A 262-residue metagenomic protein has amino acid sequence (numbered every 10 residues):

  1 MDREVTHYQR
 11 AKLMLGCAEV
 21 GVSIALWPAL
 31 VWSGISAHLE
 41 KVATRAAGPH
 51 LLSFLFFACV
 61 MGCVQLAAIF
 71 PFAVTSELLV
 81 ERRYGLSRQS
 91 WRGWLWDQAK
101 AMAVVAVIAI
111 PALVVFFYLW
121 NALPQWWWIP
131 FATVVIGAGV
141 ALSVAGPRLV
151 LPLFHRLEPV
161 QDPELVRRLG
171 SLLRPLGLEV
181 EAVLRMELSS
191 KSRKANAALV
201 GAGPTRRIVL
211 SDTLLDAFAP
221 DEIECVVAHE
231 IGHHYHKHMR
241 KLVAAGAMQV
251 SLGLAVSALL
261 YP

Functional and structural regions predicted by a protein language model:
M1-P262: Polar-ligand-bearing catalytic/cofactor-coordination segments of membrane-embedded or membrane-tethered inner-membrane
